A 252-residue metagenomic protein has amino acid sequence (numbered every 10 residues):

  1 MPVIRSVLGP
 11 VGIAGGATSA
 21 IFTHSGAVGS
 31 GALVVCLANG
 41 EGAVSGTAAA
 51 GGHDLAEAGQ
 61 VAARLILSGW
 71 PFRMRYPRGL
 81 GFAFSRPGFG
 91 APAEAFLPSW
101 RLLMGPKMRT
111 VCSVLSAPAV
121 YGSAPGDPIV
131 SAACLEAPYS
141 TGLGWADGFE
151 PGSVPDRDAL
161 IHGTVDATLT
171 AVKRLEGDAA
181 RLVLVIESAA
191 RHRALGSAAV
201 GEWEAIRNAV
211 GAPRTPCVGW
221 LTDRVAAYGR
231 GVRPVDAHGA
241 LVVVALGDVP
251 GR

Functional and structural regions predicted by a protein language model:
M1-R252: Hydrophobic alpha/beta core scaffold segments
